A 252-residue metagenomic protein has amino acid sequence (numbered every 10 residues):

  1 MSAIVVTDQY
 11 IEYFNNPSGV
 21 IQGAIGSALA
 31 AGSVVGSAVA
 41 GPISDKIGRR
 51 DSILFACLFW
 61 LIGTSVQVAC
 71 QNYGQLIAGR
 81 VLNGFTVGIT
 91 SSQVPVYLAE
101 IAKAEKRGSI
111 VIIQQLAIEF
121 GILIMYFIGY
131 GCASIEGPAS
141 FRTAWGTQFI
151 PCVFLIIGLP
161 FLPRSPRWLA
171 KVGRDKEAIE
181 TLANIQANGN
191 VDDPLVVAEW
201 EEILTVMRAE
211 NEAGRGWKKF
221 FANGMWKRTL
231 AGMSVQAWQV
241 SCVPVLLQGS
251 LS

Functional and structural regions predicted by a protein language model:
M1-A183, A198, T205-S252: Transmembrane-helix signature of 12-pass secondary carriers
I185-A198: Short intracellular "coupling" helices and adjacent cytoplasmic loop segments at the cytosolic face of multi-pass
